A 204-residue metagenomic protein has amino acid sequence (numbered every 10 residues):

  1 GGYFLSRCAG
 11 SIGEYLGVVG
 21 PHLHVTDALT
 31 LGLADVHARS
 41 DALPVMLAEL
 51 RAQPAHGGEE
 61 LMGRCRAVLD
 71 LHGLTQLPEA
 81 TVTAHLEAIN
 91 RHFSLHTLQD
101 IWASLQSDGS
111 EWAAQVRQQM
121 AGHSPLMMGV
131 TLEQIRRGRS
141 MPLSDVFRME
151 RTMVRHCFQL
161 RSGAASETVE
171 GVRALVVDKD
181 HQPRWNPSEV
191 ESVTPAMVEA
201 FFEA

Functional and structural regions predicted by a protein language model:
G1-E87: Conserved catalytic cores of soluble enzyme domains, especially glycine-rich substrate-binding beta-alpha loops
E14, H92, A200-F201: Intrinsic disorder/low-structure terminal segments
H22, S40, H92-H96, A165: Residues at alpha-helix boundaries and the short loops/turns that link adjacent helices
L50, A55-R137: Helix-loop elements that line ligand-binding/catalytic pockets
A103-A114, M120-A204: Long, low-complexity C-terminal extensions of enzymes
